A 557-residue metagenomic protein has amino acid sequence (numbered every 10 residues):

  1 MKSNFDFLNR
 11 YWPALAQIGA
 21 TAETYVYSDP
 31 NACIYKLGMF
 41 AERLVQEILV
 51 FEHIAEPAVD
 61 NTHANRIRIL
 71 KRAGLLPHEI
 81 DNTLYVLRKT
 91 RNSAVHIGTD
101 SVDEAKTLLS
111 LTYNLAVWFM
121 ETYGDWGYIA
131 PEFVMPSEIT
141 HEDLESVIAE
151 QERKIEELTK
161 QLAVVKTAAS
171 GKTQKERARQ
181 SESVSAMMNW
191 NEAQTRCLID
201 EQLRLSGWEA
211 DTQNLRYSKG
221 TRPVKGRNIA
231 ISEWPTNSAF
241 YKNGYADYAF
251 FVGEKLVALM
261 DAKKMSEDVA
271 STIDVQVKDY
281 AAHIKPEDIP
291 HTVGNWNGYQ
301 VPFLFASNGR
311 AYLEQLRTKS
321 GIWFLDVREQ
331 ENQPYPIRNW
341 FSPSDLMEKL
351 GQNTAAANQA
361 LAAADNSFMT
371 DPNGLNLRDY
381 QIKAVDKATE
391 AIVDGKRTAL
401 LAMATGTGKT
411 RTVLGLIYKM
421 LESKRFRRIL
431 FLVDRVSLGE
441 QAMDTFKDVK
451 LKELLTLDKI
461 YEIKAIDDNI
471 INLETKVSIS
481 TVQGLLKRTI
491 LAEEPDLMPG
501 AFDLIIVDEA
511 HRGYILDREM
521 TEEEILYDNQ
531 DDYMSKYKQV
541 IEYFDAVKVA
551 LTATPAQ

Functional and structural regions predicted by a protein language model:
M1-E152, E156: Amphipathic alpha-helical interface elements
L87, I470-E474, Y543: Extracellular/periplasmic catalytic domains that process cell-envelope and extracellular macromolecules
V117-R428, S437, Q441-E453, E474-V477 (+4 more regions): ATP-dependent helicase/translocase motor core
K278-D279, P286, L486-E493, M498-Q557: Signature of the SF2 helicase/ATPase Hel1-core->accessory helical subdomain module
A306-N308, V433, T552: Short beta-strand/turn micro-motifs composed of small residues that flank or help shape donor/cofactor-binding pockets
L432, I479-T481, I506: Structural motif
L438, K459-D468, L485-K487: Short acidic loop-to-helix transition motifs that present clustered carboxylates
Y461-S478, D496: Conserved motor-coupling elements within RecA-like helicase/translocase cores
